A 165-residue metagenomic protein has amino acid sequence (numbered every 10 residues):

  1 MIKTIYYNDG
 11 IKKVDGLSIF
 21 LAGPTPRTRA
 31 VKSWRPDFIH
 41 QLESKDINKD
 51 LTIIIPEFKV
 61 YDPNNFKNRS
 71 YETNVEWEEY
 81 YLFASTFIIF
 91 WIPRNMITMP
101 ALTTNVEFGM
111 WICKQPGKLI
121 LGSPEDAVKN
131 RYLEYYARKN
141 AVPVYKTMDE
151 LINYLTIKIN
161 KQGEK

Functional and structural regions predicted by a protein language model:
M1-K165: Conserved catalytic or regulatory cores that recognize and/or transform ribose-phosphate-containing ligands
